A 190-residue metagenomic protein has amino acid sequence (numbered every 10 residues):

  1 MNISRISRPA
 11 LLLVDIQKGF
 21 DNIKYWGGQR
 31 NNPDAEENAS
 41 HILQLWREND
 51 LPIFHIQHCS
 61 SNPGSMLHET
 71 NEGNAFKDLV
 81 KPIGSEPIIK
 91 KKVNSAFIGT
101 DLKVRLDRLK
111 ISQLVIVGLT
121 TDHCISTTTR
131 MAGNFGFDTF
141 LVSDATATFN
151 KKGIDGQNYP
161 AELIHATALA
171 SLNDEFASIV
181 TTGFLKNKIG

Functional and structural regions predicted by a protein language model:
M1-A10, E37-N49, S61, M66-G190: Active-site-adjacent betaalpha module
L11-I16: N-terminal nucleotide-binding beta1-loop-alpha1 segment
G19-N22, F149-K151: Short acidic/His/Gly/Ser-rich catalytic and metal-binding motifs that mark active-site loops of diverse hydrolases
D21-P33, G156-N158: Acidic/histidine-rich helix-loop elements that form or flank divalent-metal/phosphate-binding sites at the catalytic
